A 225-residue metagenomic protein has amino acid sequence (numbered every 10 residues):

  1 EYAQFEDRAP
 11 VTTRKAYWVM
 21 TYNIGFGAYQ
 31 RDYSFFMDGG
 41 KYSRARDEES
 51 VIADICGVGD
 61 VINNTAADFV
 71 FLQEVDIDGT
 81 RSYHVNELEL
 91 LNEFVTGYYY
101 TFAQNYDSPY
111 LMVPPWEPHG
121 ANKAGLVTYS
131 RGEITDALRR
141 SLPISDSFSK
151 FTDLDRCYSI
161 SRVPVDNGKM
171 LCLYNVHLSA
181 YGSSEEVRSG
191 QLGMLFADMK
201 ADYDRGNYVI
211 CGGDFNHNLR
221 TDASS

Functional and structural regions predicted by a protein language model:
E1-F94, Y99-E117, K123: N-terminal, active-site-proximal structural segment of metallo-dependent hydrolase catalytic domains
F5-E6, C56-V58, D146-S147, D155-I160: Alpha-helical scaffolding within the catalytic cores of extracellular/periplasmic polymer-degrading hydrolases
A9-V19, N122, L126-D136, T152-N175: Beta-strand-turn-beta hairpins that frame and shape the catalytic cleft of phosphate-ester-processing enzymes
I24, V75, V176-L178, G213-F215: Active-site metal-binding loops of divalent metal-dependent hydrolases
K41-D47, V75-I77, L142-K150, H177-E186: Surface-exposed cleft-lining segments at the edges of enzyme active sites
D68-F69, L171, Y208-I210: Short, Asp-centered acidic motifs that coordinate Mg2+ and/or phosphate in catalytic or ligand-binding sites
S183, V187-S225: Metal-dependent phosphoesterases centered on the DNase I-like endonuclease/exonuclease/phosphatase
